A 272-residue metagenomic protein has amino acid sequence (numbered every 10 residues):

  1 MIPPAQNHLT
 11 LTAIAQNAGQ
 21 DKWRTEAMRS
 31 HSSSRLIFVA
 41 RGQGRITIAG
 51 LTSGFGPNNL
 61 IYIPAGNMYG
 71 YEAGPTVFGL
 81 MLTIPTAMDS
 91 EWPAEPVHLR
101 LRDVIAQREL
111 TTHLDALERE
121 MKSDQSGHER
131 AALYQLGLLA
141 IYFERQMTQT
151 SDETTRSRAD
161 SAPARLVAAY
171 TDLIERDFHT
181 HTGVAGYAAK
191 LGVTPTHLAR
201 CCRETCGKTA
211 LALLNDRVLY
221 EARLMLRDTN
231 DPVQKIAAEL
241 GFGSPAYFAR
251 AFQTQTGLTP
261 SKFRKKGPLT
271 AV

Functional and structural regions predicted by a protein language model:
M1-H8, T12-A13, M68-S123, A140 (+1 more regions): A hydrophobic/aromatic-rich effector-binding and dimerization subdomain of bacterial HTH-type transcriptional regulators
M1-S53: Generic protein-terminus/edge-of-domain signal
G50-A65: Short acidic-glycine-tyrosine-enriched beta hairpin
N58, G186-V193, L198, C202 (+3 more regions): Append "Primarily bacterial transcriptional regulators
L101-V104, Q125-R130, F143-L191, E204-A212 (+1 more regions): Short, Lys/Arg-enriched, Trp-marked, Pro/Gly-tolerant hinge/linker segments that flank
E204-S244, K265-V272: Terminal helix-turn-helix DNA-binding modules in bacterial transcription factors
A246-V272: …primarily DNA-binding HTH/wHTH and HhH modules…
